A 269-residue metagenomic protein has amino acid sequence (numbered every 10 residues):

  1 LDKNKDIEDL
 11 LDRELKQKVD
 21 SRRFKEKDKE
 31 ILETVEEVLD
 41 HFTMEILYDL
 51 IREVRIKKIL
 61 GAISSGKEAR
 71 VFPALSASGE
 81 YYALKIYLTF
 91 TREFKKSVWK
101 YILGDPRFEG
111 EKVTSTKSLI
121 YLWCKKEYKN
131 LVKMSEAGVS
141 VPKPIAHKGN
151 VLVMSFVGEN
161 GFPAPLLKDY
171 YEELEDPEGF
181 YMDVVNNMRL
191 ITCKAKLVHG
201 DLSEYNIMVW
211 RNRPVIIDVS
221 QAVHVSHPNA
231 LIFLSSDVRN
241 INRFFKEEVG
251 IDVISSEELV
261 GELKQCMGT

Functional and structural regions predicted by a protein language model:
L1-R22, E37, D252, S256: N-terminal targeting/trafficking signals and adjacent low-complexity tails
D20-D40, D49-L50: N-terminal, Lys/Arg-enriched amphipathic/low-complexity engagement segments that precede the first folded domain
K29, E109-K117, Y170-E173, V223-H224: A short, mixed-charge helix-start or loop-turn motif at secondary-structure junctions
E36-A164: Conserved ATP-binding subdomain of kinase catalytic cores across diverse folds
L88, G158, E204, V209 (+1 more regions): Short, glycine/acidic-enriched loop or turn micro-motifs at the edges of active sites
S115-K143, H147-K148, P163-G200, Y205 (+3 more regions): Conserved kinase catalytic-core helix
L174-F180, V184, C193-H199, W210-T269: C-lobe/activation-segment region of protein kinase-like
